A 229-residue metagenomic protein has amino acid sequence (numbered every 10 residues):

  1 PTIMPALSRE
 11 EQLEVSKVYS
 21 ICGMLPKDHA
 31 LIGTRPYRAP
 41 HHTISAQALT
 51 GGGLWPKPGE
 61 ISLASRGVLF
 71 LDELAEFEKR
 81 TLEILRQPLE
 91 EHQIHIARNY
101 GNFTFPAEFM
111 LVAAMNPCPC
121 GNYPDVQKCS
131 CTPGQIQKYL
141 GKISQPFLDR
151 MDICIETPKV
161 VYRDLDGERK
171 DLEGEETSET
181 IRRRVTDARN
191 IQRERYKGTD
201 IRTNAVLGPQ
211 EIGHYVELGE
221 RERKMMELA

Functional and structural regions predicted by a protein language model:
P1, L13-K17, T50, R86 (+1 more regions): Conserved protein kinase catalytic domain
P1-P26, E91: Walker A/P-loop
E10, C22-I44: Conserved NTPase motor "head" modules and their coupling/switch loops across ABC/AAA+ ATPases, GTPases, and GHKL ATPases
A30-P36, A46-L69, N102: Conserved alpha-helical scaffold flanking the Walker A/P-loop in AAA+ ATPase domains
P56, K79-I84, P88-A229: Basic, amphipathic alpha-helical bundle interface domains used for macromolecular binding and assembly
R66, D72-L74, I84-L85: Walker B catalytic acidic pair
